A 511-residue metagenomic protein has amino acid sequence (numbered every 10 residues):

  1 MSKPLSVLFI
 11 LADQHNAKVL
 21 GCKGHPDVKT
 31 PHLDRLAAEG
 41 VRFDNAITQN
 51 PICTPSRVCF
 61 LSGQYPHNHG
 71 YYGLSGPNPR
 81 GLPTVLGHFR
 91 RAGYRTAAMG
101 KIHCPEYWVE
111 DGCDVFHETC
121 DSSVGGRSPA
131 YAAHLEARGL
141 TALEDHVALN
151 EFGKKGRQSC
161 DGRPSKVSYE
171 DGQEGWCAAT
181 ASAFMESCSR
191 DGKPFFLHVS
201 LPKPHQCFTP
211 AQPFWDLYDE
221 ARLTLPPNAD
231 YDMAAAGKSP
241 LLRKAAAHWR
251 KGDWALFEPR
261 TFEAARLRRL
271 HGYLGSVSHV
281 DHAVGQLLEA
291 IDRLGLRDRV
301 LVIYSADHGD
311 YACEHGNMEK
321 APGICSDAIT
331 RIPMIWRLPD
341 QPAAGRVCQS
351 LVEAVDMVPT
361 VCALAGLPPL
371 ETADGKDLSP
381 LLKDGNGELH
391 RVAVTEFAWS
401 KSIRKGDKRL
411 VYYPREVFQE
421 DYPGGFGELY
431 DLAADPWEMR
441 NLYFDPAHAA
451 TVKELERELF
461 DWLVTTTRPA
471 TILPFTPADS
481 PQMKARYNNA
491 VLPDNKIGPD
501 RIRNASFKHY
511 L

Functional and structural regions predicted by a protein language model:
M1-F426, P436-R457, R486-L511: Formylglycine-dependent sulfatase
L429-Y430: Short hydrophobic beta-strand that contains or immediately precedes a catalytic carboxylate
A433: Residues forming the ATP-binding cleft of Hanks-type serine/threonine protein kinase domains
P446-M483: A contiguous, mid-protein "functional segment" used to position or interact with cofactors/ions or partner subunits
